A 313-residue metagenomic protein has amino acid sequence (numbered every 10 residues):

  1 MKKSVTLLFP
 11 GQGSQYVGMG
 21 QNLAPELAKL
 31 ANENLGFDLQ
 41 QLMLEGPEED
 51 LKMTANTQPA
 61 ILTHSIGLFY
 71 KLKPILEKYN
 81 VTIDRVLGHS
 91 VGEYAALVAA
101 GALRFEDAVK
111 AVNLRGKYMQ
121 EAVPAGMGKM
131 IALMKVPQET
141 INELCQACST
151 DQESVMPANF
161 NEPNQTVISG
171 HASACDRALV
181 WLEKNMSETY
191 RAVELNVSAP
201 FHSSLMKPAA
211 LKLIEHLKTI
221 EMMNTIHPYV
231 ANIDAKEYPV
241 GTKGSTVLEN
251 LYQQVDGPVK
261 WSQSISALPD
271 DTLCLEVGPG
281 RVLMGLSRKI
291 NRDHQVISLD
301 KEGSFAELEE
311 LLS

Functional and structural regions predicted by a protein language model:
M1-K78, T82, E221-S313: Acyltransferase/transacylase module recognition
G11, V86-A95, H202, G278: Catalytic nucleophile loop
G13, E33, F37, A100-Q254: Alpha/beta catalytic cores of group-transfer enzymes, especially the acyltransferase/condensing modules of polyketide
Q15, A96-L97, M206, V282: General alpha-helical segment detector with a strong preference for membrane-spanning helices and helix-boundary regions
G18, P25-L30, D38-L42, L62 (+1 more regions): Patatin-like phospholipase
I61-L62, H89, V197-A199, M206 (+2 more regions): Long, contiguous hydrophobic alpha-helical segments, chiefly transmembrane helices and signal peptides
T63, G88, S169-G170, E276: Short beta-strand scaffold positions
